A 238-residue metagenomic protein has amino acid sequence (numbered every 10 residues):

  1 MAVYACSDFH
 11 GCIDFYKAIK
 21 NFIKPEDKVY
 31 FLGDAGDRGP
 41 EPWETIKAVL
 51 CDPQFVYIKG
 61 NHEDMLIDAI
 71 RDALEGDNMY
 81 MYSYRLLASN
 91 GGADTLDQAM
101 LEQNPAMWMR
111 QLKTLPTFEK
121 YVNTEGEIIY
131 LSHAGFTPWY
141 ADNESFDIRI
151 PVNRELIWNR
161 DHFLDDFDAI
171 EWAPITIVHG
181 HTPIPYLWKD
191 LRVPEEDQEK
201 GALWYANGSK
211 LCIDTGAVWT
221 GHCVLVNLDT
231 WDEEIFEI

Functional and structural regions predicted by a protein language model:
M1-A48: N-terminal active-site segment of His-dependent metallophosphoesterases
A2-H10, I128-G135, L211-I213: Active-site-proximal beta-strand elements of phosphoester/diester hydrolases
D8, D34, V49, G60-N61 (+5 more regions): Divalent metal-coordination and catalytic microenvironments
H10-D14, D37-P40, D64-I67, P138-W139 (+2 more regions): Active-site environment of divalent metal-dependent phosphoester hydrolases
P42-K120, E125-E127, N159: Active-site neighborhood of divalent metal-dependent phosphoester bond hydrolases
N104-K189: His/acidic metal-ligating clusters that form di-metal
D147-R149, K189-A206: Short, surface-exposed loop/helix-turn segments at secondary-structure junctions that function as lids/hinges flanking
E199-I238: Binuclear metal-dependent phosphoesterase catalytic core
